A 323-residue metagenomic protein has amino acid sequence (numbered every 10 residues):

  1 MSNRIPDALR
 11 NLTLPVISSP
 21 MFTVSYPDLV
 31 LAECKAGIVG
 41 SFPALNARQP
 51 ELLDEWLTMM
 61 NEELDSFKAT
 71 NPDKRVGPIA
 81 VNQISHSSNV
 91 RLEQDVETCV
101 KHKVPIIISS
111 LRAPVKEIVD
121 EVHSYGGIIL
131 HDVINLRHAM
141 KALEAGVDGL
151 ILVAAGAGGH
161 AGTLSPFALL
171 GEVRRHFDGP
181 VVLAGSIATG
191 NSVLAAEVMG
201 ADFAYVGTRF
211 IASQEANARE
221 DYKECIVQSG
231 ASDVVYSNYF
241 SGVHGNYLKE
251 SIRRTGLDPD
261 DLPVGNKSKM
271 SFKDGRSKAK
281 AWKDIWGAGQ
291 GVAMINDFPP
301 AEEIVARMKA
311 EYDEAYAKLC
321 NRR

Functional and structural regions predicted by a protein language model:
M1-P180: Active-site entrance/lid segments in N-terminal catalytic domains of soluble metabolic enzymes
S87, G156, S186-I187, R209: Acidic, glycine-rich active-site loops and adjacent beta-strand->loop/helix elements that engage anionic groups
T163-V182, A188-R323: Conserved active-site-proximal phosphate/metal-binding subdomains
